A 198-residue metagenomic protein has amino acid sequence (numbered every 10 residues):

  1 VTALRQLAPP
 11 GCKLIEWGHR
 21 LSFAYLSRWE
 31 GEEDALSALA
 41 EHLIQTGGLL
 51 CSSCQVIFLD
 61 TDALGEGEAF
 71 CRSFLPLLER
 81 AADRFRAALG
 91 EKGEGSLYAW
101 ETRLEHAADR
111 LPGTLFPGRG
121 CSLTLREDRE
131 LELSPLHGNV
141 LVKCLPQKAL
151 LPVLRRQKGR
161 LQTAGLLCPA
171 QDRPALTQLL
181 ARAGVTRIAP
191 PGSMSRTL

Functional and structural regions predicted by a protein language model:
V1-A63, G192, R196: Conserved NAD(P)+-binding/catalytic subdomain of aldehyde/semialdehyde dehydrogenases
S37, Q45-G165, D172-L198: NAD(P)-dependent aldehyde/semialdehyde dehydrogenase
